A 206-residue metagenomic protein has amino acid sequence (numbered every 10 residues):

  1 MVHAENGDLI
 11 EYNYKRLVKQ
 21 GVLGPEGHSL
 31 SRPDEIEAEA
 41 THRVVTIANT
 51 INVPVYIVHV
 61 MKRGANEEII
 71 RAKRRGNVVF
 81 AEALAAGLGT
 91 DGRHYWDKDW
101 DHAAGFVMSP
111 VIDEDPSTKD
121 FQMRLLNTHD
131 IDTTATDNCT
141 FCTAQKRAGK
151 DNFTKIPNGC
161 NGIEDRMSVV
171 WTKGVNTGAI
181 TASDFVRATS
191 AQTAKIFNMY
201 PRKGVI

Functional and structural regions predicted by a protein language model:
M1-T134: Histidine/acidic residue-rich metal-binding segments in metalloenzymes
L23-N52, G105, N127-T128, D132-T134 (+1 more regions): His/Asp/Glu-enriched, well-ordered alpha-helical/loop segment that forms or immediately abuts the divalent-metal
